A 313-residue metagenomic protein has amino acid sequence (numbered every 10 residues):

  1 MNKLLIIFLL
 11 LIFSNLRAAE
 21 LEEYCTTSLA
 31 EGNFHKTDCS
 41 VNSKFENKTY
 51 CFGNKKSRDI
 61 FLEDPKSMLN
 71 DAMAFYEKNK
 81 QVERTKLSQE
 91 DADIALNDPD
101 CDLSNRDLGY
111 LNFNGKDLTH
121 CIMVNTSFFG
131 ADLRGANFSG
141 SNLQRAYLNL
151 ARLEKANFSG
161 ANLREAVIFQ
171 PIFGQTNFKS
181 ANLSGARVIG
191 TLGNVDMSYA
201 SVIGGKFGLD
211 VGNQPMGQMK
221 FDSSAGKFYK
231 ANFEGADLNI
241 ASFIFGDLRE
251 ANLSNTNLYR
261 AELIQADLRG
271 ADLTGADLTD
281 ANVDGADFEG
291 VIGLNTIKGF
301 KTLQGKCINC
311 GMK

Functional and structural regions predicted by a protein language model:
L4-F13: Sec-dependent N-terminal signal peptides
I12, A30, N194-V195: Intrinsically disordered, low-complexity boundary segments flanking structured domains
S14-A18: Sec/Tat signal peptide C-region and signal peptidase I cleavage site
A19-L103, Y110, D117, I122 (+2 more regions): Charged, low-complexity intrinsically disordered segments
R84-K313: Tandem repeat scaffolds
